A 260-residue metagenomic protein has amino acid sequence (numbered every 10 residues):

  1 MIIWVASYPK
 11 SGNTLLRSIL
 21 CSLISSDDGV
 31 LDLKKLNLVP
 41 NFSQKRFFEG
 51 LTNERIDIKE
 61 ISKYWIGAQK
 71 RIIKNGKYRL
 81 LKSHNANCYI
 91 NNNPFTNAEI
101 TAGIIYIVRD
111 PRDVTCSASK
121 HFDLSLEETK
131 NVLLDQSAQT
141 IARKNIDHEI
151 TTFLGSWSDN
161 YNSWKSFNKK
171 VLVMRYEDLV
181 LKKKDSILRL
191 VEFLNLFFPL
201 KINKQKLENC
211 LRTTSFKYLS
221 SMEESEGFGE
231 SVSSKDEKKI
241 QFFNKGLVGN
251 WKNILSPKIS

Functional and structural regions predicted by a protein language model:
M1-M174, E237-K258: PAPS-dependent sulfotransferase catalytic domain
G12-S26, V173-P199, C210, Y218-S221: PAPS/PAP-binding and catalytic site of the sulfotransferase fold
L31, P199-Q205: Acidic/polar loop patches that form or flank catalytic/metal-binding clefts of enzymes that bind anionic ligands
A86, D110, E177-L179, T213-F216: Short, solvent-exposed coil/turn elements at secondary-structure transition points
L207-S260: PAPS-dependent sulfotransferase catalytic core
